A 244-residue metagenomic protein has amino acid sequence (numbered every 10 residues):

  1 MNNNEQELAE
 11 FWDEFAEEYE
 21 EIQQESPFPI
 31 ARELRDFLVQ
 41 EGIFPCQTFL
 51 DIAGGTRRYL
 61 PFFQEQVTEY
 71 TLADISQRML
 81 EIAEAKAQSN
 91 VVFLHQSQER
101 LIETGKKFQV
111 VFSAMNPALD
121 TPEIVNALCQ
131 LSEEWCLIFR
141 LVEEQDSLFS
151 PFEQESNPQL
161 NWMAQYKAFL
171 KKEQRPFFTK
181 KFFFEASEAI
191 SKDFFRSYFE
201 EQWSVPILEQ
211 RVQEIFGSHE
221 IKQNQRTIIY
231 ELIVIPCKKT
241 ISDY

Functional and structural regions predicted by a protein language model:
M1-G42: Conserved class I S-adenosyl-L-methionine
G42-T48: Short helix-loop-beta connector
L50, G55-R100: Class I SAM-dependent methyltransferase SAM/SAH-binding core
R100-K106: Short conserved loop adjoining the S-adenosyl-L-methionine
Q109-E123: A short SAM/SAH-binding and catalytic strip from SAM-dependent methyltransferases
E133-D146: Conserved beta-strand signature within the Rossmann-like core of class I S-adenosyl-L-methionine
Q159-F178: Short alpha-helix
F178-Y244: Conserved Class I S-adenosyl-L-methionine
